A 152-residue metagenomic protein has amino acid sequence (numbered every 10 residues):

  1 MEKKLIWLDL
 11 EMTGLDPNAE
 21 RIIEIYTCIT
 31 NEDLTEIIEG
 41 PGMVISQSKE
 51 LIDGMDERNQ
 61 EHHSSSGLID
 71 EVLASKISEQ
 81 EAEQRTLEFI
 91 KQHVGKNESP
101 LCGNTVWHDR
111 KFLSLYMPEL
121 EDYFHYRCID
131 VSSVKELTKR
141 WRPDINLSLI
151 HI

Functional and structural regions predicted by a protein language model:
E2-L8, M12-L101: Conserved non-catalytic scaffold segment of RNase H-like nuclease domains
S78, A82-T86, D109, Y116 (+1 more regions): Amphipathic alpha-helical interface surfaces
C102-W107: Short, well-ordered beta-to-alpha junction loops that form the rim of enzyme active sites and present histidine/acidic
H108-Y126: Substrate-recognition/cap helix-loop segment adjacent to the acidic, metal-dependent catalytic center of Asp-based
L120-Y123, R142-S148: Substrate-binding/catalytic groove segments of enzymes that remodel or degrade extracellular structural polymers
H125-P143: Short, flexible loop segments at boundaries between secondary-structure elements
I150-I152: Conserved small/polar residues in nucleotide/adenosyl-binding loops
